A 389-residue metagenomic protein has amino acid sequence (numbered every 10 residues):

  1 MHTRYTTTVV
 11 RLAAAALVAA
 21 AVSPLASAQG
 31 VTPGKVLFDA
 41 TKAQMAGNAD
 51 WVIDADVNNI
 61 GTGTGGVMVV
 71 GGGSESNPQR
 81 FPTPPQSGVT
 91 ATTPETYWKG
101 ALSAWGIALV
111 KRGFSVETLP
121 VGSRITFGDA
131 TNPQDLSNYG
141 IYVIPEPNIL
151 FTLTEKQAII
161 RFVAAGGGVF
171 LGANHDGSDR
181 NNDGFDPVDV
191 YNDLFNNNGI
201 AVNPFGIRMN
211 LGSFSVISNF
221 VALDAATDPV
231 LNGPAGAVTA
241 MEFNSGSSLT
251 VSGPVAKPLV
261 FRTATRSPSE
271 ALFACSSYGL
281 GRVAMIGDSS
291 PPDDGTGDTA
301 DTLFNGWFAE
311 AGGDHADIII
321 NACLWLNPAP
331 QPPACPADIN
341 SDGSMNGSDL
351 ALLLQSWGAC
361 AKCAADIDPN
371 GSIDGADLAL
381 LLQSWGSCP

Functional and structural regions predicted by a protein language model:
H2-A14: Bacterial N-terminal signal peptides that target proteins for export
R11-P24: Bacterial N-terminal signal peptides
S27-Y139, H175, P292-D293, T302-A316 (+1 more regions): Aromatic-Pro/Gly-enriched surface loop or interdomain linker that acts as a lid/target-recognition segment
T32-A43, G47-I60, A165, F195 (+1 more regions): A glycine-centered loop/beta-turn motif at secondary-structure junctions
P33-M45, D56, P133-F195, L280 (+2 more regions): Short alpha-beta junction capping motif
K42-M45, G122-T126, V143-F151, V169 (+5 more regions): Solvent-exposed loop/turn segments at secondary-structure junctions within structured extracellular/periplasmic domains
S74-S76, R80, H175-G281: An acidic, glycine-rich "communication" segment
L303-E310, A329-P389: Cellulosome-associated attachment modules in secreted, modular CAZymes
